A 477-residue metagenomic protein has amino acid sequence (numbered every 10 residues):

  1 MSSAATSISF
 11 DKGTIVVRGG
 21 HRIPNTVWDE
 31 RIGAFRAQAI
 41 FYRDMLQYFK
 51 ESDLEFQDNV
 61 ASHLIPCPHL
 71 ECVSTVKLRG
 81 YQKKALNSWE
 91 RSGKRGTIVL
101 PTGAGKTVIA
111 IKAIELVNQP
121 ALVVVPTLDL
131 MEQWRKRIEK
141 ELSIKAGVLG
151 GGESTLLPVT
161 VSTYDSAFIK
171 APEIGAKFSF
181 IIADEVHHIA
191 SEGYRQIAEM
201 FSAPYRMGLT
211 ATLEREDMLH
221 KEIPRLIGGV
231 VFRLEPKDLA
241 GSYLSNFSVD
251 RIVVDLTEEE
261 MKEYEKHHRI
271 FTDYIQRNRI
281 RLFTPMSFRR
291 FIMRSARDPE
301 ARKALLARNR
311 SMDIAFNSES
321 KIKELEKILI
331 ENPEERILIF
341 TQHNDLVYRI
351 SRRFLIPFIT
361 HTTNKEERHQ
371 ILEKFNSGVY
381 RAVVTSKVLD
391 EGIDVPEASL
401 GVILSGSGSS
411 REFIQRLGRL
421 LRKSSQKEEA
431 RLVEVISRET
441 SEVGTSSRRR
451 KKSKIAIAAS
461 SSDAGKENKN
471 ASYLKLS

Functional and structural regions predicted by a protein language model:
M1-K84: Accessory DNA-engaging acidic/polar modules
S92-I114: Walker A/P-loop
E132, K136, I144-L156, R336-F340 (+2 more regions): Conserved helicase ATPase core of P-loop NTP-dependent helicases/translocases
G150-F180, S191-Q196: Conserved helix/coil segment N-terminal to the catalytic DExD/H
H187-S248, T257-K262, K266, D273: Post-DEXD/H (motif II) to motif III coupling segment of the RecA-like Helicase ATP-binding lobe
L213, L372, S409-E428: Conserved SF2 helicase motif VI
P285-R368: Conserved helicase/translocase motor-coupling segment
L420-S447: Conserved segment of the helicase C-terminal RecA-like domain
